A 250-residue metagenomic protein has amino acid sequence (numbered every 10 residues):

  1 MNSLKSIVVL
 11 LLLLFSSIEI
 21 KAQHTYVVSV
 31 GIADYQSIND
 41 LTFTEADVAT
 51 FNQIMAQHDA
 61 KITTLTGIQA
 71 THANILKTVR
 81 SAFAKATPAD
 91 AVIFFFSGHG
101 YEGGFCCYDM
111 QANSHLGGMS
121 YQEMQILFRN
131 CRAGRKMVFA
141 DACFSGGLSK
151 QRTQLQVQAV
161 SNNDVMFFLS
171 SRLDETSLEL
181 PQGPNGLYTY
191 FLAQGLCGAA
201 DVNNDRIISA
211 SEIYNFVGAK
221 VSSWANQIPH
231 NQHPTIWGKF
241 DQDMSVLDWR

Functional and structural regions predicted by a protein language model:
M1-S3: N-terminal secretory signal peptides that target proteins for export/translocation
K5, I20-R250: Cysteine endopeptidase catalytic domains of the caspase/legumain-like
S6-S16: Sec-dependent N-terminal signal peptides
